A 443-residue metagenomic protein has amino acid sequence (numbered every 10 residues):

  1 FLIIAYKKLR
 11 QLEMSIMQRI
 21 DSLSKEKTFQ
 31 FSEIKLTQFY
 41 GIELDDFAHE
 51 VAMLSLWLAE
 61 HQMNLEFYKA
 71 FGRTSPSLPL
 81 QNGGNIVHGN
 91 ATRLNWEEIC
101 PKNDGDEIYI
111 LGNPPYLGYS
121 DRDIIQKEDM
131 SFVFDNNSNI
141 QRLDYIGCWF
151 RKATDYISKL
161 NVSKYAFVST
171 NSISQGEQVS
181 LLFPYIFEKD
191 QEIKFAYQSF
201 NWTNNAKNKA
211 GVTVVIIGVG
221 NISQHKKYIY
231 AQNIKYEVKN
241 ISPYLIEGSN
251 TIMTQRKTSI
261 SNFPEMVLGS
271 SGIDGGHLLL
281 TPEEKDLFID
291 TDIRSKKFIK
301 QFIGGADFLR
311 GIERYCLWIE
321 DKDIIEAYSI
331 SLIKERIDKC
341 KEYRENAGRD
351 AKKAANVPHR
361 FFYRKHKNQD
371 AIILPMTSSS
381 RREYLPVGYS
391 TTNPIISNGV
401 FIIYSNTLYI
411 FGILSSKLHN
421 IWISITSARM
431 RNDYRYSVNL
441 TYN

Functional and structural regions predicted by a protein language model:
I3, R10, H49, W57 (+9 more regions): Signature of N6-adenine DNA methyltransferases within the class I
Q18-D21, L65-P76, D350-A355, R429-D433: Short, glycine/acidic-rich hinge or "gate" loops at secondary-structure transitions that mediate conformational
F39-I42: Conserved SAM-binding motif I beta-strand of class I
D45: Conserved SAM/SAH-binding beta-strand->alpha-helix loop
A52: Conserved SAM-binding loop
Q232, K297-Q301, E313-W318, A347-H359 (+1 more regions): Short coil/turn segments at secondary-structure boundaries
Y328-F361: Amphipathic alpha-helical
F401-N443: Basic, amphipathic alpha-helical recognition segments used for DNA target recognition
